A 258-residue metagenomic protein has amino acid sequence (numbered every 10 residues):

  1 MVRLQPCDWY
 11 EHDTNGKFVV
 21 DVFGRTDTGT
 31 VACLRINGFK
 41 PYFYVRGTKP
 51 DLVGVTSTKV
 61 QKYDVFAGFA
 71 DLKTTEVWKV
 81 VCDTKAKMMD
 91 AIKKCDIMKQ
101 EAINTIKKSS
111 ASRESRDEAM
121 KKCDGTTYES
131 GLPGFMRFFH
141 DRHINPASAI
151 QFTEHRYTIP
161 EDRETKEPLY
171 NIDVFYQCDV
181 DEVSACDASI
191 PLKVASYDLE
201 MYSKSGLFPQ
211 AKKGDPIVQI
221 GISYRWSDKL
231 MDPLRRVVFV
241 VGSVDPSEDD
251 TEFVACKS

Functional and structural regions predicted by a protein language model:
M1-S258: The two-metal-ion catalytic cores of nucleic-acid processing enzymes
